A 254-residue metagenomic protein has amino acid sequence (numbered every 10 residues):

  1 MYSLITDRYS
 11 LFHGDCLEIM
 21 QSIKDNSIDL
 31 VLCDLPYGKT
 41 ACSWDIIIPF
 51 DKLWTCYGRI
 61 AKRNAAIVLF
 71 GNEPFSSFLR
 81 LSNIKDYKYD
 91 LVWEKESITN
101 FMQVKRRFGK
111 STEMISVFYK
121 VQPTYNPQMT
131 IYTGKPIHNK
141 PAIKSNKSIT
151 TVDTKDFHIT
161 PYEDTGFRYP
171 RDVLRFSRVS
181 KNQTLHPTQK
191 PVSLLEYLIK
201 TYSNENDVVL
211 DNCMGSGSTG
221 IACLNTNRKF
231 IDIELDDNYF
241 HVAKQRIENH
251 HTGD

Functional and structural regions predicted by a protein language model:
M1-T6, K244-D254: Short, conserved SAM-binding/catalytic segment of Class I S-adenosyl-L-methionine-dependent methyltransferases
Y2-D232, N238-H241: Core catalytic lobe of class I
